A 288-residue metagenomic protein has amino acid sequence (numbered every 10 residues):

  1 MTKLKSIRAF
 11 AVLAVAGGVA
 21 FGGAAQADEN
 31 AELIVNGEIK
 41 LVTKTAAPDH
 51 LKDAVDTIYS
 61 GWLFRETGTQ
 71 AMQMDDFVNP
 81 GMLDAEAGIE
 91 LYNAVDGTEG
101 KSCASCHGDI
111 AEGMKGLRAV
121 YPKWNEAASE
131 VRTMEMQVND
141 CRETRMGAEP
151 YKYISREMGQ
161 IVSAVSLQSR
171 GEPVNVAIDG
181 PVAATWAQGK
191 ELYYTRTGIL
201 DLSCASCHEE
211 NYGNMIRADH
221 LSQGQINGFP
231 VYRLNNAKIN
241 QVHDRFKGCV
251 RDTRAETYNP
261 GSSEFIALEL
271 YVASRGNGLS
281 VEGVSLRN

Functional and structural regions predicted by a protein language model:
T2-A11: Bacterial N-terminal signal peptides that target proteins for export
F10-D84, E112, P122-A187, N235-T257 (+2 more regions): Post-cleavage N-terminal segment of exported redox proteins
D96-A111, I161, G189, I199-N211 (+2 more regions): The canonical Cys-X-X-Cys-His
G113-G116, N214-A218: Short Cys/His-rich "knuckle" micro-motifs
R118-A127, H220-G228: Short cysteine/histidine-rich metal-coordination sites, predominantly Zn2+-binding motifs
E191, G198, S206-Y212, G224-N236 (+3 more regions): C-terminal cap of thioredoxin/glutaredoxin-like
